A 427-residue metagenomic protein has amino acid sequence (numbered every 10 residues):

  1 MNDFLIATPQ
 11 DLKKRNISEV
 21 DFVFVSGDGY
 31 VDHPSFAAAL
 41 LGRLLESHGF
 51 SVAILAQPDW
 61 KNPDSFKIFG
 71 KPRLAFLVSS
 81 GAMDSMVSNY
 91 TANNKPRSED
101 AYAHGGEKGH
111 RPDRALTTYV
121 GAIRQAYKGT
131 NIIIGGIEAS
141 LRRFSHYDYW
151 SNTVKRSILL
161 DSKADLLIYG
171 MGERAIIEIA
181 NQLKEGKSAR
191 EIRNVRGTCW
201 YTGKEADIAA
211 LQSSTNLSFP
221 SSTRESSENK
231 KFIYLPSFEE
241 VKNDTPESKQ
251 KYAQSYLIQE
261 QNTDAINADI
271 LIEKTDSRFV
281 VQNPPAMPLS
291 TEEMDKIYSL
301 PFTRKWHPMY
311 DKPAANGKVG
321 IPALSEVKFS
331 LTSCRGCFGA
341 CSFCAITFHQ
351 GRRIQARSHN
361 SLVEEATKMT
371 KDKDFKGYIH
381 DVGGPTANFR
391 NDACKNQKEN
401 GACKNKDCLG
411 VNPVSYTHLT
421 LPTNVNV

Functional and structural regions predicted by a protein language model:
M1-N16: Short N-terminal or domain-adjacent regulatory/targeting segments
V25-D28, A314-A345, Y378: N-terminal pre-triad scaffold of radical SAM enzymes
G29, A37, A56-T275, Q282-N283 (+1 more regions): Glycine-rich beta-alpha loop elements in corrinoid/cobalamin-binding modules across cobalamin-dependent enzymes
G29-D32, D374-Y416: Conserved glycine-rich "GG(E/T)P / GGGxP" loop and the immediately following alpha-helix in the radical SAM core
L40-S51: Short helix-loop-beta junction
F348-Y378: Conserved alpha-helical substructure of the radical SAM core
T417-T423: Conserved small/polar residues in nucleotide/adenosyl-binding loops
